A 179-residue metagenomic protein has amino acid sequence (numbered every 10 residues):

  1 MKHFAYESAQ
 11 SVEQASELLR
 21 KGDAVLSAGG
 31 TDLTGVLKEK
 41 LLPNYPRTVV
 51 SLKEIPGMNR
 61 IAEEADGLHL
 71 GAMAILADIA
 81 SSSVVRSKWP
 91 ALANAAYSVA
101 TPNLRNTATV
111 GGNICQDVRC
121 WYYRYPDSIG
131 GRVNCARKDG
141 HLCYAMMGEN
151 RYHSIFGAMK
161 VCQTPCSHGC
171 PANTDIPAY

Functional and structural regions predicted by a protein language model:
M1-P171, P177-A178: C-terminal structural segment of proteins
